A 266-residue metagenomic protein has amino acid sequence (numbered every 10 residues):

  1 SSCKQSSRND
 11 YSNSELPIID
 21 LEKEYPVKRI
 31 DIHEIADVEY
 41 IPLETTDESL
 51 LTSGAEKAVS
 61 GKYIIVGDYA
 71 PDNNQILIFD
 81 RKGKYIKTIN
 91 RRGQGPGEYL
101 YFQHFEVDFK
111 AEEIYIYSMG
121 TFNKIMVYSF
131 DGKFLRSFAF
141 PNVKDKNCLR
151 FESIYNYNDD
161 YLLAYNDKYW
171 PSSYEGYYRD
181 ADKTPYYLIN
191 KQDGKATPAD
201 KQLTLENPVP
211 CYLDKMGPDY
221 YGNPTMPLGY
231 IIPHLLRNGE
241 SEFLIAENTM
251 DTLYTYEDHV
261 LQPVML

Functional and structural regions predicted by a protein language model:
R8-Y40: Blade/loop signatures of beta-propeller domains
P17, K62-Y69, E112-M119, D160-E175 (+1 more regions): Short beta-strand elements that form the blades of beta-propeller/WD-repeat-like and other beta-sheet-rich scaffold
A36-N74: Beta-strand-rich domains and repeat architectures in extracellular enzymes and scaffolds, especially beta-propellers
E44-S49, S53, K84-A111, S118-M119 (+1 more regions): Blade-loop segments of beta-propeller domains
G54-A58, Q103-K110, F151-D159, N166-Y169 (+1 more regions): Structural signature of eukaryotic scaffold interfaces centered on beta-propeller domains
I78-R81, I125-D131, R179-G194, M250-Y254: Beta-propeller blade signature
Y101, M119-T184, P198-L213: Asp-box/WD-like beta-propeller blade repeats and closely related beta-sheet repeat scaffolds
